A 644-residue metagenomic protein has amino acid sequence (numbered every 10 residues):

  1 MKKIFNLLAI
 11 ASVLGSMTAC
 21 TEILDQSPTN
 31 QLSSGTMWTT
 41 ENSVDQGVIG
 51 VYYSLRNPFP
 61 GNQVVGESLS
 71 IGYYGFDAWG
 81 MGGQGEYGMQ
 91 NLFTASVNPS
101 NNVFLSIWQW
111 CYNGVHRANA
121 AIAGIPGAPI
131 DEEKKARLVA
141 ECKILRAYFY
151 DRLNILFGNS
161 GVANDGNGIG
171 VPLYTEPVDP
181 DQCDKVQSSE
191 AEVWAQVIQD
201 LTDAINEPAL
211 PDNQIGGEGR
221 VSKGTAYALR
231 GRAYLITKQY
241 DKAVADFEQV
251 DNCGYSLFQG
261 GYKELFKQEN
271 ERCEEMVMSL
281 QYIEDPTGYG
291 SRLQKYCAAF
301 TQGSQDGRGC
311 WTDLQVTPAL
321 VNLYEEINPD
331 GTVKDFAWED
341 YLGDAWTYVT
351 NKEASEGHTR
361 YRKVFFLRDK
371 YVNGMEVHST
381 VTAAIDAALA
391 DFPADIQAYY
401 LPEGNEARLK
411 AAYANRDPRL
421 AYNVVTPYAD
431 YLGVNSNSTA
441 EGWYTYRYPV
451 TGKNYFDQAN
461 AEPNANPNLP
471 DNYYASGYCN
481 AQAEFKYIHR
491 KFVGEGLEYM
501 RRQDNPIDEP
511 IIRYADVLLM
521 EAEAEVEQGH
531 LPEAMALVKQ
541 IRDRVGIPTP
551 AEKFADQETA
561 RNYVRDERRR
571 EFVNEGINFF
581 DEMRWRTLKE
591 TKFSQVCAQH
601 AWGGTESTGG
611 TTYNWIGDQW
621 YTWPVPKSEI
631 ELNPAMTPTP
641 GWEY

Functional and structural regions predicted by a protein language model:
K3-I4, S16-T40, V197, G231 (+2 more regions): Bacterial Sec-dependent N-terminal signal peptides
L8, C20-G72, W110, A120 (+5 more regions): Acidic, glycine-rich segments characteristic of secretory precursors and extracytoplasmic regions
A19-T21, Y52, P60, C111-G114 (+13 more regions): Long, intrinsically disordered, low-complexity segments
D45-G47, Y53-S54, P58, Q84-N159 (+8 more regions): Conserved, well-structured interaction surfaces
